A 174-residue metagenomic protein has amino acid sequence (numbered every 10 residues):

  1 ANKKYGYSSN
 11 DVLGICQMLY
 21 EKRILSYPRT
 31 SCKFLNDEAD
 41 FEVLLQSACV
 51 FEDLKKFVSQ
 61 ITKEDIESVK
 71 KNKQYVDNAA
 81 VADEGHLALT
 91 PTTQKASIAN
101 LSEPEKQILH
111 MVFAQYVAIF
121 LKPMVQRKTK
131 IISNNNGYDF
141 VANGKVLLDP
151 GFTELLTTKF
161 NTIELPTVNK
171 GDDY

Functional and structural regions predicted by a protein language model:
A1-Y174: Core catalytic DNA strand-manipulation module of type IA topoisomerases
